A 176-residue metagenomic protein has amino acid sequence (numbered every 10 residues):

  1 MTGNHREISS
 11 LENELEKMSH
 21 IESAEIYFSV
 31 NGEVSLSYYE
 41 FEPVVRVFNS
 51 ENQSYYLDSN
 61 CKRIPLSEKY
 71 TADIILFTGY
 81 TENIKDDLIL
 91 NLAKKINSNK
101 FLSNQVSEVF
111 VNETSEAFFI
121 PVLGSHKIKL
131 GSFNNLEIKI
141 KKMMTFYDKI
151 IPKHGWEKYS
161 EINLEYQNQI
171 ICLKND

Functional and structural regions predicted by a protein language model:
M1-S19, E68-A93, G131-N134, K141 (+1 more regions): Periplasmic/extracytosolic POTRA-like scaffold domains at the N-termini of outer-membrane and outer-envelope
N4-P43, K62: Membrane-embedded segments
I8, I26-G32, N49, V111 (+2 more regions): Short, glycine-/polar-rich solvent-exposed loops and beta-turns at beta-strand/coil boundaries
E16-E22, N97-Q105, K153-E157: Short secondary-structure junctions
V34-E113, I128: Extracytoplasmic segments of membrane-associated envelope/inner-membrane machinery
E108-I138, N168: Solvent-exposed helix-coil-helix hairpins and adjacent flexible coil/strand "hinge" segments
F133-D176: Extracytoplasmic/luminal low-complexity segments enriched in Pro/Gly and acidic/polar residues that act as flexible
